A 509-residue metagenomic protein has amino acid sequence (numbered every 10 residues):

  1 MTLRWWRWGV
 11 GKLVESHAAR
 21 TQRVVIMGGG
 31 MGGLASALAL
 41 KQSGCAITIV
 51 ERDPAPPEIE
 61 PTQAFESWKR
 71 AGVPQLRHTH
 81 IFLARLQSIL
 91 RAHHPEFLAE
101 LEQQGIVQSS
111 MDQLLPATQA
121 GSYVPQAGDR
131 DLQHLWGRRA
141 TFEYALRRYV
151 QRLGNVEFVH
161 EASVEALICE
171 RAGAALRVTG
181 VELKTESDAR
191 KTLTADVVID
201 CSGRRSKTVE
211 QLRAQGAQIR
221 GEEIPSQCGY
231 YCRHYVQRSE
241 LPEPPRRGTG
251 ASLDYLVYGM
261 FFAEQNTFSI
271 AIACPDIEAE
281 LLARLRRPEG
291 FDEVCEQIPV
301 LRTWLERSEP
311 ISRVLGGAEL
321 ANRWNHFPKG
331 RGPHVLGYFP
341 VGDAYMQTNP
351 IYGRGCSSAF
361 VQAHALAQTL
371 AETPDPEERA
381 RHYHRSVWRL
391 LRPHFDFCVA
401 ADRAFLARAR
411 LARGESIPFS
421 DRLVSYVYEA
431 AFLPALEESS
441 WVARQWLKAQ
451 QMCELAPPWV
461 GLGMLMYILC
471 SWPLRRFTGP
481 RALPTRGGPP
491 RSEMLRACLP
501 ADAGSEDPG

Functional and structural regions predicted by a protein language model:
T2-Q22, D188: A short, basic/flexible loop-to-alpha-helix module at the beginning of a structural domain
A19-E60: N-terminal Rossmann-like FAD-binding beta1-loop-alpha1 element of flavoenzymes
A39, E60-P116: N-terminal FAD cofactor-binding segment of flavoenzymes
I81-F82, D129-R148, C201, K207: Short beta-strand to alpha-helix junction loop
Q119-R139, E143, V178-G180, A273-I277: Helix-loop-beta segment of a Rossmann-like dinucleotide-binding subdomain
R152-V294: Predominantly flavin-linked oxidoreductase catalytic cores and closely associated redox partners
E278-H394: FAD/FMN-dependent oxidoreductases across multiple families
A367-G509: C-terminal helical "tail/cap" subdomain of flavin- and related membrane-associated enzymes
